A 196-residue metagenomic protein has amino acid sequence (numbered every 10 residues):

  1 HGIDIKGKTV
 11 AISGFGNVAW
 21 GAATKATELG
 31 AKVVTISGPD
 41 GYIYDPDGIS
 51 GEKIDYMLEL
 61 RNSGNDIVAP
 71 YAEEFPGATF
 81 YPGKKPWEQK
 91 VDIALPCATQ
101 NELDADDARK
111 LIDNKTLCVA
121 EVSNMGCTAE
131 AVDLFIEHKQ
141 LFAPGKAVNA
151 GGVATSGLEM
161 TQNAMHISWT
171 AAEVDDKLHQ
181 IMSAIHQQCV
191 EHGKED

Functional and structural regions predicted by a protein language model:
H1-K90: Glycine-rich phosphate/diphosphate-binding loop of Rossmann-like nucleotide-binding domains
I12, T35-G38, F80, L95-P96 (+2 more regions): General beta-strand structural signal in soluble alpha/beta enzymes
V18-A22, E102-D106, C127-A129, A150-G152: Short glycine/serine/threonine-rich phosphate/pyrophosphate-binding segments that cradle anionic phosphate groups
Y81-V91, E102-L117: Rossmann-fold NAD(P) dinucleotide-binding segment
V91-C97, G193-D196: Charge-patterned, long linear interaction tracts outside catalytic cores
A98-T99, N124: Short glycine-/small-residue-rich Rossmann-like dinucleotide-binding loops
I112-D196: Adenosine-phosphate binding glycine-rich loop
